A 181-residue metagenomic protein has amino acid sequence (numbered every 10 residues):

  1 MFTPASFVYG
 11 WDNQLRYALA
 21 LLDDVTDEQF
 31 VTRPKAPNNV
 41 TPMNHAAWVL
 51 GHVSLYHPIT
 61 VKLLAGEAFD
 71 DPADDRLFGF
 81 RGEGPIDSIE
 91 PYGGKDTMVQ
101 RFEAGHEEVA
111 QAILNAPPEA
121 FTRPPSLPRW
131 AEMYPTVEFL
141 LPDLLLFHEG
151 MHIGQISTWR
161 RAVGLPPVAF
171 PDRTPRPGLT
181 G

Functional and structural regions predicted by a protein language model:
M1, Q14-Y17, L21, E103: Small beta-barrel nucleic-acid-binding modules, principally OB-folds
M1-Y9: N-terminal export signals and maturation junctions of secreted/periplasmic proteins
F2, V25, F69, E90-G93 (+1 more regions): Short coil/turn linker and secondary-structure boundary residues
V8-L19, F30-E83, L127-G181: Short, contiguous alpha-helical
L22, H57, H106-I113, I153: A structural signal for well-ordered alpha-helices, especially hydrophobic packing surfaces of coiled-coils
D24-T32, Q111-R123, R161-P167: Surface-exposed helix-capping loop/turn segments at secondary-structure junctions
E83-S126, L140-H148: Acidic/histidine-rich alpha-helical segments that form the ligand environment of transition-metal centers
